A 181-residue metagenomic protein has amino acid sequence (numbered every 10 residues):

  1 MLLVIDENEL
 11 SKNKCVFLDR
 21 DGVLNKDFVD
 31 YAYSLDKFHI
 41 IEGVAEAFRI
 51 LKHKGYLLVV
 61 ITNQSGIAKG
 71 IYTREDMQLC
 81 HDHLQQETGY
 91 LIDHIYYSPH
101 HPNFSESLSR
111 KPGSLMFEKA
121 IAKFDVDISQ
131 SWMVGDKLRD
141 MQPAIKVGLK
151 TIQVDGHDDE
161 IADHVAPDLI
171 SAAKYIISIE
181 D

Functional and structural regions predicted by a protein language model:
M1-L57: Active-site neighborhood of HAD-like aspartate-dependent phosphohydrolases
L2-K12, E75-D93, P102-M133, K137-D181: Asp-based, Mg2+/Mn2+-dependent phosphohydrolase catalytic module
F17-D19, I61, V134: Generic enzyme active-site microenvironment
D21, Q64-S65, L138: Anionic group-transfer/hydrolysis microenvironments
N25-D27, K69, Q142, K174: Conserved protein kinase catalytic core
Y31-S34, I67-K69, H101-N103, D125-V126: A short, structure-level motif marking secondary-structure boundaries and short turns
V44, F48-H81, I92, Y96-H101 (+1 more regions): Substrate-recognition element of Asp-dependent hydrolases with the DxDx(T/V) motif
